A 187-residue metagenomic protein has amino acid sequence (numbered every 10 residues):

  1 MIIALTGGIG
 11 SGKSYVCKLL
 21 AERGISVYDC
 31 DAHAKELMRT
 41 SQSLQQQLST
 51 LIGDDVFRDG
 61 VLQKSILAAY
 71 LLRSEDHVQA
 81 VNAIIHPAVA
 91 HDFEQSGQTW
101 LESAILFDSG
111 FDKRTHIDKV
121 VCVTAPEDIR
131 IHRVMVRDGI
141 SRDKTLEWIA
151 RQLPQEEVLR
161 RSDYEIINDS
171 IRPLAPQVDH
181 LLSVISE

Functional and structural regions predicted by a protein language model:
I3-L5: Hydrophobic anchor at the beta1->P-loop junction of P-loop NTPases
G8, L20: P-loop (Walker A) phosphate-binding loop of NTP-binding proteins
S11: ATP-binding Walker
S14: Walker A/P-loop
A32-T99: ATP-dependent small-molecule kinase phosphotransfer cores that center on conserved nucleotide phosphate-binding segments
V89-F93, K113, V136, I140-V184: Small-molecule kinase domains that catalyze NTP-dependent phosphoryl transfer to phosphate-bearing small molecules
D92-E94, L101-R133: ATP-dependent NMP and nucleoside kinases share a basic, alpha-helical "lid"
